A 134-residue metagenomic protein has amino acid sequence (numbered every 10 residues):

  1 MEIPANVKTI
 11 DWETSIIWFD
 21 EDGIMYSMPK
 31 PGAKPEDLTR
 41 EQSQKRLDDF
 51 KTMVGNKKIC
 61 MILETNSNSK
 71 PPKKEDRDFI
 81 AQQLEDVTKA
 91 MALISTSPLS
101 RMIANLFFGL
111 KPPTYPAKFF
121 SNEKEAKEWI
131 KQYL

Functional and structural regions predicted by a protein language model:
M1-L134: Amphipathic, Lys/Arg-enriched alpha-helical "gate/interface" segment within cytosolic domains that mediates
